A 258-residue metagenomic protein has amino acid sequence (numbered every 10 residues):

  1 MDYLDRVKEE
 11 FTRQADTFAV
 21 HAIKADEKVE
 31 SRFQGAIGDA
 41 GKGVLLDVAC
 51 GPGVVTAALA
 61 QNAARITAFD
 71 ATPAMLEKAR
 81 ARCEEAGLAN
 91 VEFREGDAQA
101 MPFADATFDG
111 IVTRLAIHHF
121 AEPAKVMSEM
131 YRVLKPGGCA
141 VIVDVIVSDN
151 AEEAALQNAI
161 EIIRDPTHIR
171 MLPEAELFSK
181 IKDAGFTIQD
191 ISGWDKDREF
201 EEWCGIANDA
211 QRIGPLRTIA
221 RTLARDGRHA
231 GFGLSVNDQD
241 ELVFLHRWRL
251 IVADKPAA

Functional and structural regions predicted by a protein language model:
M1-A40, V54-A58, M75-K78, E202-A207: Conserved class I S-adenosyl-L-methionine
L46-V48, P52-A100: Class I SAM-dependent methyltransferase SAM/SAH-binding core
P52, Q189-A258: Conserved Class I S-adenosyl-L-methionine
Q99-G110: A short acidic, Gly/Pro-enriched loop at the edge of an enzyme's catalytic core that lines a small-molecule cofactor
D109-E122: A short SAM/SAH-binding and catalytic strip from SAM-dependent methyltransferases
A124-P136: A short glycine-rich, Lys/Arg-flanked "PGG" loop and its adjoining helix->strand segment in the class I
V141-I163: Conserved class I S-adenosyl-L-methionine
R170-A184: Short alpha-helix
